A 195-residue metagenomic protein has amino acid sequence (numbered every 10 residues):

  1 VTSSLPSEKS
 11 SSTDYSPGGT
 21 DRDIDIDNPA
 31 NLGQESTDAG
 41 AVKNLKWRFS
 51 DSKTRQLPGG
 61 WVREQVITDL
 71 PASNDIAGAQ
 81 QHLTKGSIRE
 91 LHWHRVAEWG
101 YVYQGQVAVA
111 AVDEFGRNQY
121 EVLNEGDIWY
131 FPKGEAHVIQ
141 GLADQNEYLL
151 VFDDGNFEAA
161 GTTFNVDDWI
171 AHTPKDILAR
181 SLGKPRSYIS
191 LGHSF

Functional and structural regions predicted by a protein language model:
V1, N124-E125, K133-G161: Ligand-binding loop in jelly-roll beta-barrel domains
V1-Q80, E90, R180-F195: A short, N-terminal "cap"/entry segment at the start of jelly-roll beta-barrel domains of the cupin/DSBH fold
Q80, T84-S87, P132-G134: Conserved SET/PR-domain catalytic core that frames the SAM/AdoMet-binding pocket
Q80, Y120-V122, A136: Well-ordered beta-strand positions in beta-sheet-rich domains
K85-I88, W93-F115, E125: Glycine- and acidic-residue-biased ligand/ion/polar-headgroup-sensing regions
W93-V96, V112-F115, A143-D144, D153 (+1 more regions): Short coil/turn segments at secondary-structure boundaries
Q145-F195: Active-site-adjacent segment of 2-oxoglutarate/Fe(II) JmjC oxygenases
